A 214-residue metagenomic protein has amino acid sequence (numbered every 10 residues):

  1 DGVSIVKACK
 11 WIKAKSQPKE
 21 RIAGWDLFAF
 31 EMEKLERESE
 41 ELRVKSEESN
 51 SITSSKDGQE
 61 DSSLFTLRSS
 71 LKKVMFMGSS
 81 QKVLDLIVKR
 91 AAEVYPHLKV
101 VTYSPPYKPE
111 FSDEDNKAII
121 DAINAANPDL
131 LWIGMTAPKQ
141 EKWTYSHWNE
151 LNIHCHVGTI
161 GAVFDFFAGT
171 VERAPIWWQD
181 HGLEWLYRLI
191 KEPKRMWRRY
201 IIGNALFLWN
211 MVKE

Functional and structural regions predicted by a protein language model:
V3-S4, A162, L206: Alpha-helix/helix-capping structural signal
V6, I12-E38, L71-A122, A126: Conserved beta-alpha
K7-W11, R173-E214: A transmembrane-helix-recognition feature enriched in membrane-embedded lipid enzymes and envelope glyco-/phospholipid
A14, R37-S54, S62-L71: Short, basic, low-complexity termini and linkers enriched in Ser/Thr/Gly/Pro that act as targeting/leader peptides
V88, E141-E150: Short Gly/Thr/Asp-enriched flexible loops that form oxyanion-binding sites at enzyme active sites
P105-F111, I153-K191: Short, flexible loop segments at boundaries between secondary-structure elements
I120-A137, T144: Proline-aspartate-enriched helix->loop->beta-strand connector
